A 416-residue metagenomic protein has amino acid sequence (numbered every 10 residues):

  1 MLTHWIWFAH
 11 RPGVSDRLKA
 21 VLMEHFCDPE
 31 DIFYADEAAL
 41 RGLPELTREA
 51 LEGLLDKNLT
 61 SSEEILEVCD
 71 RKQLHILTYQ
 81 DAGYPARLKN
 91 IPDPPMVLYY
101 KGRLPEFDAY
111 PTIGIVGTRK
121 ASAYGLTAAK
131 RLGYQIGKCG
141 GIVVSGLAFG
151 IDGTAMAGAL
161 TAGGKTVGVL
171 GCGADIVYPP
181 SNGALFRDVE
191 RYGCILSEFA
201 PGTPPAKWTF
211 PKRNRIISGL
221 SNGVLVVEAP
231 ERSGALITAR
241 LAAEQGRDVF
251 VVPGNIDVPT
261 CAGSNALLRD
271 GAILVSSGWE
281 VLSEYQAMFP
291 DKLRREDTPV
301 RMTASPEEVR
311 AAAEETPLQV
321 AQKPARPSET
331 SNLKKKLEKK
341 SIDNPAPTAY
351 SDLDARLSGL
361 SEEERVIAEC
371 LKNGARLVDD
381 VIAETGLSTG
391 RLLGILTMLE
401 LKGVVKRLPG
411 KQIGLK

Functional and structural regions predicted by a protein language model:
M1, D70, Y79-K416: Glycine-biased, small-residue-rich flexible motifs in mid-sequence functional cores and linkers
M1-A82, V404, K411: Short, small/acidic-rich helices and loops at N termini and domain boundaries of DNA replication/processing enzymes
